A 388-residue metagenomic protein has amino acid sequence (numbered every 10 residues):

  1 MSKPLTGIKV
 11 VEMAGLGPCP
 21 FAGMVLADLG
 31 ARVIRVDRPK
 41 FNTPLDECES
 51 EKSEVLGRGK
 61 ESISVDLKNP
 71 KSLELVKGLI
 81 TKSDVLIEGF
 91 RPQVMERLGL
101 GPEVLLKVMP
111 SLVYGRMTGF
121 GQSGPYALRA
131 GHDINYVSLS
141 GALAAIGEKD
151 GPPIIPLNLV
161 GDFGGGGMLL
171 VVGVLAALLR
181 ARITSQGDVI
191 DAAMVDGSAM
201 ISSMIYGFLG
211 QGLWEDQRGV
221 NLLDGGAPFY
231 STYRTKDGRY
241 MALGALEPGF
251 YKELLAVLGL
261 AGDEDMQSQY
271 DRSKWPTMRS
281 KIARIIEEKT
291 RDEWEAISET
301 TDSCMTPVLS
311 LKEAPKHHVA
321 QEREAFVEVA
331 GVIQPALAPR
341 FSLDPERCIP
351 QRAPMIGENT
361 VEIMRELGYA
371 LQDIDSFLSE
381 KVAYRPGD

Functional and structural regions predicted by a protein language model:
M1-Q186, M355, V361-D388: N-terminal helix-loop segment corresponding to the beta1-alpha1 unit of nucleotide/adenylate-binding folds
K40, F120-G121, M194-A199, D237-R239 (+2 more regions): Glycine-rich beta-alpha junction loops
V55, T232, A338-R340: Conserved hydrophobic/aromatic beta-strand scaffold that supports enzyme active sites
I154-G165, G187-V189, V220-D224, P228-Y230 (+3 more regions): A short glycine-threonine-serine/GTX helix/turn-capping micro-motif
L178-R218: Substrate-binding/catalytic subdomain of NAD(P)-dependent oxidoreductase enzymes
F229-T301, M305: Aromatic-enriched alpha-helical interface/lid elements that frame and gate functional surfaces
M266-R279, L309-K316, V332, D373-D388: Short linear loop/turn motifs
E299-R352: A glycine-rich dinucleotide-binding beta-alpha-beta segment and adjacent secondary-structure elements that constitute
